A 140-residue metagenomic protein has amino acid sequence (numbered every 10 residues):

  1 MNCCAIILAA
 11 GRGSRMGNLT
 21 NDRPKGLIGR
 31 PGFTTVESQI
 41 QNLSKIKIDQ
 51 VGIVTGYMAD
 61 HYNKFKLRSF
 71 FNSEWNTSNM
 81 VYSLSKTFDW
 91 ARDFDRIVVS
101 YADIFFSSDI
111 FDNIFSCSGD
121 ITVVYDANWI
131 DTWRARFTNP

Functional and structural regions predicted by a protein language model:
M1-I7, R15, G29, F33-V99: Conserved N-terminal catalytic core of the sugar/cofactor nucleotidyltransferase
G17-L19: Glycine/threonine-rich flexible loop motifs
N21-K25: Short alpha-helical oligomerization interface
F65, S107-P140: Conserved core of the sugar-phosphate nucleotidyltransferase
A102-I104: The conserved acidic donor/metal-binding loop of glycosyltransferases
